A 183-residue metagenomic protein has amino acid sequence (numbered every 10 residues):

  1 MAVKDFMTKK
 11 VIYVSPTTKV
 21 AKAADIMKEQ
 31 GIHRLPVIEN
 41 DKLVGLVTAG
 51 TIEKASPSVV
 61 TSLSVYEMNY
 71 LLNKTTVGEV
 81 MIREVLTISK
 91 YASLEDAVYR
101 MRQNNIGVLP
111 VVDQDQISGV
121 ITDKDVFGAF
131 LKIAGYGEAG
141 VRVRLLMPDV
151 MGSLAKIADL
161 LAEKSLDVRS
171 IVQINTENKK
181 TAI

Functional and structural regions predicted by a protein language model:
M1-K10, A49-L86, D96-R102, T122-A158 (+1 more regions): Tandem CBS (Bateman) regulatory domains
A2-P36, G45-G50, S56: Basic, Lys/Arg-rich alpha-helical nucleic-acid-recognition elements, primarily the DNA-binding modules of transcription
I12-S15, S89, S118, D149: Catalytic cores of large soluble enzymes that bind and process phosphate-bearing ligands
V14-G31, I38, T87-N105, V112 (+2 more regions): The conserved cystathionine-beta-synthase
M27, L35-T51, M101, L109-K124: A glycine-centered beta-loop-beta connector
K179-I183: Short, intrinsically disordered, charge-balanced linker/junction segments flanking boundaries in proteins
